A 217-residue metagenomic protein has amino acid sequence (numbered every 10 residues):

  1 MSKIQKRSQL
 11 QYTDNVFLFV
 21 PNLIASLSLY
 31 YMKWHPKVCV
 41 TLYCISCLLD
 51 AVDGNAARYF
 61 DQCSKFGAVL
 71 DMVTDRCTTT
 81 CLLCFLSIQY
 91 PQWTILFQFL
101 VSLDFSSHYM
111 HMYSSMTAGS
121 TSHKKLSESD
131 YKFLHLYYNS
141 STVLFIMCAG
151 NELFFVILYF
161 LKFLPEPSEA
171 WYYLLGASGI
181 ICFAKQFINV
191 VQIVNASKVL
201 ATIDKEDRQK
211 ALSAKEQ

Functional and structural regions predicted by a protein language model:
M1-N15, N22, S115-Q217: C-terminal membrane-associated helical module and adjoining short loops/tails
S8-V16, S64-V73: Short, amphipathic, aromatic/basic-enriched membrane-interface segments that mark the entry/exit of transmembrane
L18-V69, T79-F105, W171-I181: Membrane-embedded alpha-helical segments that form the functional core of polytopic membrane enzymes, especially those
Y31, F60, C81, F85-L86 (+3 more regions): Alpha-helical transmembrane segments and their juxtamembrane interfaces
V73, S106, D130-F133: Hydrophobic alpha-helical segments of integral membrane proteins, encompassing both true transmembrane helices
F105-Y113: Mid-bilayer segments of alpha-helical transmembrane spans in multi-pass integral membrane proteins that mediate
